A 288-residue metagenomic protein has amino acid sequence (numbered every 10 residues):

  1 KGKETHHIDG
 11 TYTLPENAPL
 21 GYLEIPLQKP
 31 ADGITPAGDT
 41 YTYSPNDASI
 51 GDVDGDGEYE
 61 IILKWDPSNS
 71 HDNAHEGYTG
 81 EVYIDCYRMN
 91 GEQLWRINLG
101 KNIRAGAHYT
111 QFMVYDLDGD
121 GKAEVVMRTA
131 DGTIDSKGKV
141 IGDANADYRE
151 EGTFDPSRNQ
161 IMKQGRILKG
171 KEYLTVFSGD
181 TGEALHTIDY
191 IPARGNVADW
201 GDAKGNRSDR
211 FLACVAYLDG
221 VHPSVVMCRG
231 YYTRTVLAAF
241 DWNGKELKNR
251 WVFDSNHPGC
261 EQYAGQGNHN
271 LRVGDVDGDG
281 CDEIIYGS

Functional and structural regions predicted by a protein language model:
G2-S288: Beta-propeller-forming repeat regions
